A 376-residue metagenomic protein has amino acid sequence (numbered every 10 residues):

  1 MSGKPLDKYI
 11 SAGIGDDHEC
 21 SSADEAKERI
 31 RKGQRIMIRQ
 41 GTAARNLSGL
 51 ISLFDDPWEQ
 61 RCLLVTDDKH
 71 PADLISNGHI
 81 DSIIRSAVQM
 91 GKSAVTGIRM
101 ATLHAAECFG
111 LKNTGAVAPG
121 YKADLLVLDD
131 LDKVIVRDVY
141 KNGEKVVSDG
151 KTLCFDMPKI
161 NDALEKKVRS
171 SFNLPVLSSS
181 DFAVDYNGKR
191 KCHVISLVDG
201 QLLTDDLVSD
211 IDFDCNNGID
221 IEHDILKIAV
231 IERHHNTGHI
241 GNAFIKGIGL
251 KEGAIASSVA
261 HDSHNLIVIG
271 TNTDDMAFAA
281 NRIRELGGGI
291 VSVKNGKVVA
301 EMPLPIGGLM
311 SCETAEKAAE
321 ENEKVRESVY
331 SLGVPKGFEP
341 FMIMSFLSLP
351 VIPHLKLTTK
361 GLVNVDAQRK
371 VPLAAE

Functional and structural regions predicted by a protein language model:
M1-M37, A44-L64, I75-Q89, S93-T96: Histidine/acidic residue-rich metal-binding segments in metalloenzymes
I14-C20, M37-A43, P57-C62, A116-G120 (+1 more regions): Short, structured secondary-structure boundary patches
S21, G41-T42, L131, T271: Structured loop/turn residues at secondary-structure junctions
D67: Active-site glycine-centered loops adjacent to acidic/histidine catalytic or metal-binding residues that shape
H70: Short, glycine/acidic-enriched loop or turn micro-motifs at the edges of active sites
I75-G91, V95-E376: Active-site microenvironment of metallo-dependent hydrolases
